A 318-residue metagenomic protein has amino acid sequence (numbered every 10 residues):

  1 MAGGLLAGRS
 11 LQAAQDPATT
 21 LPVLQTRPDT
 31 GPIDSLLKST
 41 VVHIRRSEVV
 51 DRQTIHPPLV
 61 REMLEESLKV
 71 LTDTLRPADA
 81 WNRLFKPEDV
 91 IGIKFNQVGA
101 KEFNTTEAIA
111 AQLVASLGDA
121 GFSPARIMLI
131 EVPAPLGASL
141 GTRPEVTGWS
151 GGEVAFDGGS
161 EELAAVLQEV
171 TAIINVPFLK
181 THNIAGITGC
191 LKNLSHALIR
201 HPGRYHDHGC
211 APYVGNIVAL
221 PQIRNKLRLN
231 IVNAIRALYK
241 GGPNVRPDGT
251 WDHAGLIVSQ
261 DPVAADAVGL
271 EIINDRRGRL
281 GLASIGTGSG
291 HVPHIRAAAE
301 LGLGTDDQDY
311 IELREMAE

Functional and structural regions predicted by a protein language model:
M1-E318: N-terminal and secondary-structure boundary signal
